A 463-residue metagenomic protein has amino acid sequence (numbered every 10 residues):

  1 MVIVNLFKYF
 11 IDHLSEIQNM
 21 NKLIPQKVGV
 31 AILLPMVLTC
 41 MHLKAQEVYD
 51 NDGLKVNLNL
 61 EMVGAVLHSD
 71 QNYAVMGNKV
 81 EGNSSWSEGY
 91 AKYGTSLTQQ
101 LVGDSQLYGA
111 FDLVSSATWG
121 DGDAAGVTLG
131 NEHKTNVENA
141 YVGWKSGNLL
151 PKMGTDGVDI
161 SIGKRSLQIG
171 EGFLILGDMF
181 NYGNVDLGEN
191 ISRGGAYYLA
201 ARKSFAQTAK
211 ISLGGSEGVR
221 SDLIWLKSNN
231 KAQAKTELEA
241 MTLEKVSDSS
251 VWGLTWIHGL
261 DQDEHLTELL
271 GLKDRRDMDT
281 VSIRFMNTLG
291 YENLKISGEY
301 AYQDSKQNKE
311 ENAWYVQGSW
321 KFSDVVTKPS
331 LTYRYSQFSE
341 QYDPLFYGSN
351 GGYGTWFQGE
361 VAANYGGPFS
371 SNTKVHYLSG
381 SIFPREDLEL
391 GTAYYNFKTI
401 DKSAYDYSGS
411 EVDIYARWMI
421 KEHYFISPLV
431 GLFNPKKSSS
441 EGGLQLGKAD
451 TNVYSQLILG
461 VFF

Functional and structural regions predicted by a protein language model:
M1-N51: Cleavable N-terminal export/targeting peptides
V30, M36, M41-G163, A209-S216 (+6 more regions): Beta-barrel outer-membrane channel/assembly domains of diderm bacteria
D70-K79, G120-V127, G172-M179, S228 (+7 more regions): Outer-membrane beta-barrel translocator domains and adjoining extracellular loop/strand segments of Gram-negative
G89-S228, K235-L254, Y315, F322 (+1 more regions): Outer membrane beta-barrel
R193-A196, R220-N229, W252-L260, L294-D304 (+3 more regions): Transmembrane beta-strand segments that form the barrel wall of outer-membrane beta-barrel proteins
R202-K203, K235, R276-T280, N372 (+2 more regions): Short secondary-structure boundary/capping elements
E239-L243, S247-Q317, K321-V325: Surface-exposed beta-loop-beta
S330-V412: C-terminal structural cap/anchor segments
